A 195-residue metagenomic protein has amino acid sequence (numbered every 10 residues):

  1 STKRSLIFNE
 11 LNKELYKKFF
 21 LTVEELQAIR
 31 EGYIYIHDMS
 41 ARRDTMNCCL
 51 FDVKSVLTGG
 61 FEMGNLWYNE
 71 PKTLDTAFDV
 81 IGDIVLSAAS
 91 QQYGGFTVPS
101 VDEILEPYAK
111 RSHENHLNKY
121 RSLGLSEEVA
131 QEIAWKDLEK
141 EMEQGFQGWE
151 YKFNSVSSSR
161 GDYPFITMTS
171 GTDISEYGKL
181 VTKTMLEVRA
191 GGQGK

Functional and structural regions predicted by a protein language model:
S1-K195: Catalytic alpha/beta active-site cores
